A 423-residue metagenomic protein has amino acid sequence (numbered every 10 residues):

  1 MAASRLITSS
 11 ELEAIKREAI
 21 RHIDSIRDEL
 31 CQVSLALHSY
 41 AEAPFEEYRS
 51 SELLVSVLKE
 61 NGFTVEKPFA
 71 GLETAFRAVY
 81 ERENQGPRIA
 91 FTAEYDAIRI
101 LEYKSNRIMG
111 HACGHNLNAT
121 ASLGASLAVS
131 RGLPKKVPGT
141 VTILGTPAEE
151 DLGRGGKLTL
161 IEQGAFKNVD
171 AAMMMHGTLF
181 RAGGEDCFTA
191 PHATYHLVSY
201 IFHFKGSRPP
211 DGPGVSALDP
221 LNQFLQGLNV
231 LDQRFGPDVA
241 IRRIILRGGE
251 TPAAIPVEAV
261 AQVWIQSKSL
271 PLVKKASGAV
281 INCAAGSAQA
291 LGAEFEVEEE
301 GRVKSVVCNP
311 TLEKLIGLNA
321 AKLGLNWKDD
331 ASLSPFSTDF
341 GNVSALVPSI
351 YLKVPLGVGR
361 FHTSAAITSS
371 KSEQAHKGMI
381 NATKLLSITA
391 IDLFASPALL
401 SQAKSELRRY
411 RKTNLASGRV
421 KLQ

Functional and structural regions predicted by a protein language model:
A2-A112, N116-T140: Acidic/His- and Gly-rich active-site-bordering loop/insert found across diverse amide/peptide-bond hydrolases
A3-I7, E11-A14, L218-Q423: Metal-dependent amide/peptide-bond hydrolase catalytic core, centered on the "pita-bread" metallohydrolase fold
R49, G124, G155-G156, K275-G278 (+1 more regions): Generic recognition of short, well-ordered alpha-helical segments
T74-F76, I98-A112, N116-L117, V129 (+4 more regions): Histidine/acidic-residue-rich, glycine-tolerant segments that coordinate divalent metal ions
P87-A93, Y195-I201, V257, I350: Short coil-to-beta-strand
I89, L144, A171-M173, P348-L352: Hydrophobic/aromatic beta-strand patches that form the interior of the parallel beta-sheet core in alpha/beta enzyme
